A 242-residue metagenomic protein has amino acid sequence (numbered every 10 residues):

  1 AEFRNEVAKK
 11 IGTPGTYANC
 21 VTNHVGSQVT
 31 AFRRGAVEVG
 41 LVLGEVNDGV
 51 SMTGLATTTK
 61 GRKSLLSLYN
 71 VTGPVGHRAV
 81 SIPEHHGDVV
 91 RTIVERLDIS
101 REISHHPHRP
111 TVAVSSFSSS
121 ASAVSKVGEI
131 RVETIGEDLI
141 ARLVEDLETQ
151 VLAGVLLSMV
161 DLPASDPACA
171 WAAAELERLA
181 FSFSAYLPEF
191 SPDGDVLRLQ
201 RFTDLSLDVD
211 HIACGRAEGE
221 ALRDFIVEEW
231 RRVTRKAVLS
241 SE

Functional and structural regions predicted by a protein language model:
A1-K10, G15-A18, G26, R33 (+1 more regions): Conserved acetyl-CoA-binding loop-helix of GNAT-fold acetyltransferases
A8-T22, A153-P163: Conserved GNAT acetyl-CoA-binding A-motif
Y17-N19, V37-T58, S182-G194: Conserved catalytic-core motifs of GNAT/GCN5-like acyltransferases
V29-A31, L176: Conserved active-site tyrosine of GNAT-family acetyltransferases
V46-I82, P192-L222: C-terminal "cap" of GNAT-fold acetyltransferases
S81-V112, I212-E242: Short, cationic low-complexity segments
R91-E189: Non-catalytic interaction/regulatory modules that flank or connect domains
L176-E242: Non-catalytic C-terminal interaction regions
